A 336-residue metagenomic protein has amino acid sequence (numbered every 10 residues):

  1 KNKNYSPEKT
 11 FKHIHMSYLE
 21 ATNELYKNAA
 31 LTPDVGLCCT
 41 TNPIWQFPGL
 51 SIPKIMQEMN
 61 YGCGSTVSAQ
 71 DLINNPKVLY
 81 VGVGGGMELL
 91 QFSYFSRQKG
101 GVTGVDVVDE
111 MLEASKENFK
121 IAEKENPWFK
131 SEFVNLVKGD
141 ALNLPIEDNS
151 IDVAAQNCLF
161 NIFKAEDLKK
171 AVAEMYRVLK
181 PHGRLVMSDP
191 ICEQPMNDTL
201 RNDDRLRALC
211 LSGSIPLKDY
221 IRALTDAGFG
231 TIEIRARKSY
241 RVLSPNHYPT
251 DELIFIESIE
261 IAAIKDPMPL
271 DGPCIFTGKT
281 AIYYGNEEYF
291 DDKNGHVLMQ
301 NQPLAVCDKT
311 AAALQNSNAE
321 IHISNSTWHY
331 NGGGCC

Functional and structural regions predicted by a protein language model:
C39-K77, Q91, F95: Conserved alpha-helix/loop element of class I SAM-dependent methyltransferases that forms part of the SAM/SAH-binding
N74-N143: Class I SAM-dependent methyltransferase SAM/SAH-binding core
L142-A154: A short acidic, Gly/Pro-enriched loop at the edge of an enzyme's catalytic core that lines a small-molecule cofactor
D152-D167: A short SAM/SAH-binding and catalytic strip from SAM-dependent methyltransferases
K169-R184: A short glycine-rich, Lys/Arg-flanked "PGG" loop and its adjoining helix->strand segment in the class I
I191-L211: Short, glycine-/aromatic-enriched active-site segment of Class I SAM-dependent methyltransferases
S212-A227: Short alpha-helix
A227, E233-S239, S244-C336: C-terminal lobe and adjacent flexible extensions of AdoMet/dcAdoMet transferase-like proteins
